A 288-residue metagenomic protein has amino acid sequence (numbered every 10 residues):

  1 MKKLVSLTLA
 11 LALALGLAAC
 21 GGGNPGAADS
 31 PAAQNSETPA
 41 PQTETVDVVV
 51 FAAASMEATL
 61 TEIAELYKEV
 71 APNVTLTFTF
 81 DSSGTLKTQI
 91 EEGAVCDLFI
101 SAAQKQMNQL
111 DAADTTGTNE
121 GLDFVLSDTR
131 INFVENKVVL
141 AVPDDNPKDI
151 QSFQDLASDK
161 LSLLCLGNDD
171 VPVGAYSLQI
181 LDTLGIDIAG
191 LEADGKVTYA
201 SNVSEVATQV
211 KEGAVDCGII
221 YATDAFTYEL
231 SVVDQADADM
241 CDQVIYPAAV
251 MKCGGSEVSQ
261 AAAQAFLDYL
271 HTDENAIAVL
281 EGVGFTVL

Functional and structural regions predicted by a protein language model:
M1-L11: Positively charged n-region of N-terminal signal peptides that target proteins for export
A12-L13, M107: Alpha-helical transmembrane segments and their juxtamembrane interfaces
A14, E92-G93, S158, E212: Alpha-helix termination/capping residues and helix-transition junctions
L15-A19: C-terminal motif of bacterial Sec signal peptides marking the signal peptidase cleavage site
G21-E65, G84, A103-Q104, V134-N136 (+1 more regions): Exported/periplasmic ABC-transporter solute-binding proteins
A40-N119, F124-L126: Early extracytoplasmic/lumenal segment of secretory-pathway proteins
N119-S127, I131-N132, A189-A193: A short alpha-helix-loop-beta-strand transition element characteristic of N-terminal alpha/beta dinucleotide-binding
